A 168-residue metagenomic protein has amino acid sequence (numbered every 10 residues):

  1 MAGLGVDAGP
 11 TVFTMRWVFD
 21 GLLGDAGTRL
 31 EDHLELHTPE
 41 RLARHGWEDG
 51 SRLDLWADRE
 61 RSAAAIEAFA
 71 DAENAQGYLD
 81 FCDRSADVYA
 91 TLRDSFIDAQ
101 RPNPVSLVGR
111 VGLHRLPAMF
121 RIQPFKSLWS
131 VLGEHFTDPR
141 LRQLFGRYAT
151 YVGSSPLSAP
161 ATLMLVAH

Functional and structural regions predicted by a protein language model:
M1, A43-G46: Short acidic-hydrophobic surface loop/beta-edge motif
M1-L4, V18, L22, P156-H168: Residues forming the flavin
G5-L42: N-terminal FAD cofactor-binding segment of flavoenzymes
F13-R16, L34, E73-N74, D83-R84 (+1 more regions): Short, surface-exposed, polar/charged, turn-prone segments marking secondary-structure boundaries
D25-G27, E31-L34, L55, E73-A75 (+1 more regions): Short, low-complexity, polar/charged sequence segments that are solvent-exposed and flexible
E31, A99-P102, L165-H168: Short, intrinsically disordered/low-complexity patches at protein termini and at juxtamembrane boundaries
E48-P160: Rossmann-like flavin
